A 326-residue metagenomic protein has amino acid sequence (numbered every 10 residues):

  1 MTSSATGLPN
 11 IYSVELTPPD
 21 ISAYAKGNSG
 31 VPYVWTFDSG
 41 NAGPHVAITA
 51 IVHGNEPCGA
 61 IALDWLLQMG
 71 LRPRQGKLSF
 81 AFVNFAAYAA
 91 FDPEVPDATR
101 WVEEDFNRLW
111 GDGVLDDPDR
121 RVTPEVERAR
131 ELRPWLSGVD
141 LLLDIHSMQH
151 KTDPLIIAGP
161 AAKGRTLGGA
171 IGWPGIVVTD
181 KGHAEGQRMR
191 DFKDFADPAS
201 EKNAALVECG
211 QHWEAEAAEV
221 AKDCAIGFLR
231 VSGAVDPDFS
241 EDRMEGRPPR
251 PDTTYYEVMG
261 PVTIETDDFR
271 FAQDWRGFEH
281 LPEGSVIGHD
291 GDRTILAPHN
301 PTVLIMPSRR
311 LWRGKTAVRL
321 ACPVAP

Functional and structural regions predicted by a protein language model:
M1-P326: Structured catalytic-domain cores with a bias toward divalent-metal coordination
